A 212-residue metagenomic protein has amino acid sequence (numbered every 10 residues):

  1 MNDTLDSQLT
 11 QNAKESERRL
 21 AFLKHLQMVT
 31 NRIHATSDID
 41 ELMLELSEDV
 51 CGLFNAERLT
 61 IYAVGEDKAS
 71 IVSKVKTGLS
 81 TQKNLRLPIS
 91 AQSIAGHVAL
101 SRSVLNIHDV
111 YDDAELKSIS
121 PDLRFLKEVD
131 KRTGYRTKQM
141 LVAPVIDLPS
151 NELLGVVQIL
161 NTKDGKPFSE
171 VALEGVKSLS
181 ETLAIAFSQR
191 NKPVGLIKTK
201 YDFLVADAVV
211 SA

Functional and structural regions predicted by a protein language model:
M1-E41, G52, V72-K74, L154 (+1 more regions): Signal-transmission linkers at sensory-effector interfaces
S47-C51, E57-G65, I71, A95-G96 (+1 more regions): Short, hydrophobic-rich beta-strand element in sensory/regulatory alpha-beta domains
K68-T77, L85, N106-H108: Amphipathic coiled-coil signal-relay and dimerization helices
L79, V156-K166: Short beta-strand-to-loop transition segments that serve as allosteric relay/switch motifs in sensory/regulatory domains
Q82-D112: Acidic/proline- and glycine-rich, intrinsically disordered low-complexity segments that serve as regulatory linkers
V110-Q139: Signal-transducing coupling segments at domain and membrane junctions
K138-P149: A short, aliphatic-rich beta-strand micro-motif
L173, K177-I185: Allosteric cytosolic regulatory segments
